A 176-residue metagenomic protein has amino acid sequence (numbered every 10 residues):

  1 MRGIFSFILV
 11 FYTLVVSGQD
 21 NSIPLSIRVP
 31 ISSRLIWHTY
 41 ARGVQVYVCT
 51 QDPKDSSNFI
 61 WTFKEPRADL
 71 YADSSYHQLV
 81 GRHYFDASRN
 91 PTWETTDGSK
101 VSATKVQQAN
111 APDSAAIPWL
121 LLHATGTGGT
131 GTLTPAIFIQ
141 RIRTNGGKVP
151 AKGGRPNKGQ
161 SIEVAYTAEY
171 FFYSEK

Functional and structural regions predicted by a protein language model:
R2-I8: Sec-dependent signal peptide recognition, specifically the positively charged N-region followed immediately by
Q19-Q45, P53-K176: Primary mode marks residue(s) on the alpha4-beta5-alpha5 output face of response regulator receiver
